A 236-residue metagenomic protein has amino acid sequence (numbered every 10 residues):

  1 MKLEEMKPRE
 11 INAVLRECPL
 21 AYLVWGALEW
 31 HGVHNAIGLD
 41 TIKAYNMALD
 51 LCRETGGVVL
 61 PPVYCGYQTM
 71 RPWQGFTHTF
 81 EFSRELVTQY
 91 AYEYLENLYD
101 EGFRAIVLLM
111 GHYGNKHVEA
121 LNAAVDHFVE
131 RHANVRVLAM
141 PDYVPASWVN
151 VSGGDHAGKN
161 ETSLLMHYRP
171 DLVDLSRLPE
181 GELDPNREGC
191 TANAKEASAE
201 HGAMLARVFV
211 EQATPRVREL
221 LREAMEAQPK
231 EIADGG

Functional and structural regions predicted by a protein language model:
M1-G236: Extended, histidine- and acidic-residue-enriched regions that form the cofactor-binding/catalytic faces
